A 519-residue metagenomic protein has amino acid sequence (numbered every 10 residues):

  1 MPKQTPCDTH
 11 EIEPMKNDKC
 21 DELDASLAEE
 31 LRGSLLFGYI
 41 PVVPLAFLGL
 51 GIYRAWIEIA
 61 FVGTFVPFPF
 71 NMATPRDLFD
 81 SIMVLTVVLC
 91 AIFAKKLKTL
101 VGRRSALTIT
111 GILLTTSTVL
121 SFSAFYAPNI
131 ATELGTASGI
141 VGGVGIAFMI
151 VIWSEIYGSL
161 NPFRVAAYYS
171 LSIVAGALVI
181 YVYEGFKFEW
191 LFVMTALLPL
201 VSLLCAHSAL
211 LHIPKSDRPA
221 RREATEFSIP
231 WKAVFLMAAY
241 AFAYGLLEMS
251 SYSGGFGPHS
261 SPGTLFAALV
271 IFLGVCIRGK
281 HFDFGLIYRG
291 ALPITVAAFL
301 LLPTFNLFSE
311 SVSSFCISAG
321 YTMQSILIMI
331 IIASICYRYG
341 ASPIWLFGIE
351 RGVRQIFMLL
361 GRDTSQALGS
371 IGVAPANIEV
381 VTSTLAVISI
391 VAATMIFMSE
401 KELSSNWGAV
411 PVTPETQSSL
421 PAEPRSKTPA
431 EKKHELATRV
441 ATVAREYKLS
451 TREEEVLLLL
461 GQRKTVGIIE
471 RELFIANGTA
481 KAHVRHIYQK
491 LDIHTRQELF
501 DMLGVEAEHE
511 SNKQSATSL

Functional and structural regions predicted by a protein language model:
M1-E29, F163-V165, A177-G255, A268-F282: Intracellular loop-helix junctions on the cytosolic face of multi-pass helical membrane proteins
D24-V87, L236, Y240-G257: Helix-loop boundary and gating motifs at the non-cytosolic
R76-L97, L269-L273: Central cavity-lining transmembrane alpha-helices of secondary-active solute carriers, predominantly the Major
I112-P128, P293-N306: C-terminal ends and interior cores of transmembrane alpha-helices in multi-pass membrane transporters/permeases
A131-M149, E310-S325: Hydrophobic core of transmembrane alpha-helices in multi-pass small-molecule transporters, especially MFS/SLC-type
I146-L160, Q324-Y339: Intracellular juxtamembrane helix-capping segments at the cytosolic ends of symmetry-related transmembrane helices
P162-E184, I349-S365: Glycine-rich segments within core transmembrane alpha-helices of 12-TM secondary carriers
E415-A482, Q489-K490, Q497-L519: Helix-turn-helix DNA-binding segment
